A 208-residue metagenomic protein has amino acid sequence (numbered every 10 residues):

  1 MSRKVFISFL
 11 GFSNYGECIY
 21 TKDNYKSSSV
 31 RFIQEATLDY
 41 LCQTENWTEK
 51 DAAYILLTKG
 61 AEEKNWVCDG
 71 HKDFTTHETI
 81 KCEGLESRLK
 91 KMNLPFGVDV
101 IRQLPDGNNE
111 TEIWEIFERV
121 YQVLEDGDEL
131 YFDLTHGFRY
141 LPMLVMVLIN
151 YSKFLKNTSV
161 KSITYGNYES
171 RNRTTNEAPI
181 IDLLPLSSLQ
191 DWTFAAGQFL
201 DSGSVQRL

Functional and structural regions predicted by a protein language model:
M1-E129, N150-L208: Long, low-complexity, Lys/Arg-enriched
D106-E110, L134-P142: Acidic, metal-coordinating catalytic cores used for nucleic-acid/nucleotide bond scission and strand-transfer chemistry
R139-L155: Short Gly/Thr/Asp-enriched flexible loops that form oxyanion-binding sites at enzyme active sites
